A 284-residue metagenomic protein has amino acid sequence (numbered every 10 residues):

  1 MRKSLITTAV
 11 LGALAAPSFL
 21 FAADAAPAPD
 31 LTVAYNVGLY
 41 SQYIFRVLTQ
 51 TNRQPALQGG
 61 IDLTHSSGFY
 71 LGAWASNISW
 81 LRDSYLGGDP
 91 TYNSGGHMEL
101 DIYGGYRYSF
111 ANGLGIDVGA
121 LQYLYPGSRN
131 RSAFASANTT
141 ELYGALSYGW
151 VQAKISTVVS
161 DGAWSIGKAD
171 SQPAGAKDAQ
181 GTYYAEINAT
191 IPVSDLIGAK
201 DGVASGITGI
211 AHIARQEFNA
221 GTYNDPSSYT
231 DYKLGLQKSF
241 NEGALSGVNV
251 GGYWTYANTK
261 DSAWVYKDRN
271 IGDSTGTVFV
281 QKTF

Functional and structural regions predicted by a protein language model:
M1-T32: Cleavable N-terminal export/targeting peptides
F21-T32, G68-L71, S109-G115, P192-G209 (+1 more regions): Short loop/turn motifs that connect adjacent beta-strands in outer-membrane beta-barrel proteins
P29-L31, R53-L57, G96-L100, S136-L142 (+4 more regions): Residues that define the transmembrane beta-barrel architecture of outer-membrane proteins
V37-S41, G59-H65, I102-Y106, A120 (+6 more regions): Residues on the lipid-exposed face of transmembrane beta-strands in outer-membrane beta-barrel proteins
L39-F45, A75-S79, Y108, A120-G127 (+7 more regions): Transmembrane beta-strands of outer-membrane beta-barrel pores
T49, F69-N138: Surface-exposed loop and membrane-interface regions of Gram-negative outer-membrane beta-barrel proteins
E141-G221, W254: Detector for outer-membrane/organellar transmembrane beta-barrel domains, recognizing the amphipathic beta-strand
F240, R269-F284: Outer-membrane beta-barrel "beta-signal"
